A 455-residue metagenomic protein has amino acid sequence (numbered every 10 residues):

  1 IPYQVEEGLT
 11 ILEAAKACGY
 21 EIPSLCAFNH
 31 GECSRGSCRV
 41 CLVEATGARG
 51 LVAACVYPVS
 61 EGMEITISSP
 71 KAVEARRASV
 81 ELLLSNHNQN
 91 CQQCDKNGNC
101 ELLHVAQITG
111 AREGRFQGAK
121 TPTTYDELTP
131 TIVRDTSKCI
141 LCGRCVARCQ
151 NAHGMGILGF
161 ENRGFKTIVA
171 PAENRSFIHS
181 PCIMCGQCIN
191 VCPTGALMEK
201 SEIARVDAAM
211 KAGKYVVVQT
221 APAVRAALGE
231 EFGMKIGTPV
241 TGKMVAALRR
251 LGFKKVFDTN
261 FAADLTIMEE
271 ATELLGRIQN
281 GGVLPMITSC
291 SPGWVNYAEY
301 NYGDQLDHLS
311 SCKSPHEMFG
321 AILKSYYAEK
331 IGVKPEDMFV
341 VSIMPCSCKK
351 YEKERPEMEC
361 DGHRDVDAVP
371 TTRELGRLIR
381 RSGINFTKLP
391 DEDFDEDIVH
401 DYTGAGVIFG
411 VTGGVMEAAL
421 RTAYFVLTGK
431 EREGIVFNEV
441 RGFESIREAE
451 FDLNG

Functional and structural regions predicted by a protein language model:
Q4-R76, L84, E199-G455: Iron-sulfur-associated redox domains of electron-transfer enzymes in respiratory and anaerobic energy metabolism
R39-M184, N190, T194-V216: Fe-S ferredoxin-like electron-transfer domains and their immediately adjacent linker/connector regions across
